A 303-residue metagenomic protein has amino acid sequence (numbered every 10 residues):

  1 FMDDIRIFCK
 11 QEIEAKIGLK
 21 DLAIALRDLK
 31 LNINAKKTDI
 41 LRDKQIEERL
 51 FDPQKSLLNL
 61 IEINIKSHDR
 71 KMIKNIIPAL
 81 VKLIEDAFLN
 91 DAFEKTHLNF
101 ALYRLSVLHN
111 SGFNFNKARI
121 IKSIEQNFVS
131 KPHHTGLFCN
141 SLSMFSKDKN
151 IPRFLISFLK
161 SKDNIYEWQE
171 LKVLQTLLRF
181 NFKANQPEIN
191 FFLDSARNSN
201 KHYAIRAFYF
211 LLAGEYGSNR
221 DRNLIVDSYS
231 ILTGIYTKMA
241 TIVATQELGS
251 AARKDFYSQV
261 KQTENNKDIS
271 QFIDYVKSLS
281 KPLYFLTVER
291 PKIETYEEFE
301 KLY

Functional and structural regions predicted by a protein language model:
F1-K10: Catalytic palm active-site di-aspartate
D4, K30-N32, T135: Beta-sheet entry/capping signal
E12-P78: Polymerase palm active-site segment centered on the conserved acidic dipeptide of motif C
L50-Y303: Right-hand nucleic-acid polymerase module
